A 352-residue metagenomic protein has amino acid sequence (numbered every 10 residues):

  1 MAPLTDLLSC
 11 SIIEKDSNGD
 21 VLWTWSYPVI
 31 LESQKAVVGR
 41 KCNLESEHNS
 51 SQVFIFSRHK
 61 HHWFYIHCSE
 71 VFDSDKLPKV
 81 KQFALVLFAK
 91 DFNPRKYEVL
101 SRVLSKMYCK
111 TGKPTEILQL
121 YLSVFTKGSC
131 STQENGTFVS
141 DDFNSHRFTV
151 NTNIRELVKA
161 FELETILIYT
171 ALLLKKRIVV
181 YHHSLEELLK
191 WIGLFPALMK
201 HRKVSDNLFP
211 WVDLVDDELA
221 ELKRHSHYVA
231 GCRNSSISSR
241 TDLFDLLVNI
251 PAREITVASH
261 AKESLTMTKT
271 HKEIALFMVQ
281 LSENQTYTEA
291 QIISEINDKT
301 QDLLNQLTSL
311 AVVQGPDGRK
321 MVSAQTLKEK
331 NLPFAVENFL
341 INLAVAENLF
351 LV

Functional and structural regions predicted by a protein language model:
A2-V352: Acidic, Ser/Thr/Pro/Gly-enriched alpha-helical scaffold modules and adjacent low-complexity linkers in large eukaryotic
